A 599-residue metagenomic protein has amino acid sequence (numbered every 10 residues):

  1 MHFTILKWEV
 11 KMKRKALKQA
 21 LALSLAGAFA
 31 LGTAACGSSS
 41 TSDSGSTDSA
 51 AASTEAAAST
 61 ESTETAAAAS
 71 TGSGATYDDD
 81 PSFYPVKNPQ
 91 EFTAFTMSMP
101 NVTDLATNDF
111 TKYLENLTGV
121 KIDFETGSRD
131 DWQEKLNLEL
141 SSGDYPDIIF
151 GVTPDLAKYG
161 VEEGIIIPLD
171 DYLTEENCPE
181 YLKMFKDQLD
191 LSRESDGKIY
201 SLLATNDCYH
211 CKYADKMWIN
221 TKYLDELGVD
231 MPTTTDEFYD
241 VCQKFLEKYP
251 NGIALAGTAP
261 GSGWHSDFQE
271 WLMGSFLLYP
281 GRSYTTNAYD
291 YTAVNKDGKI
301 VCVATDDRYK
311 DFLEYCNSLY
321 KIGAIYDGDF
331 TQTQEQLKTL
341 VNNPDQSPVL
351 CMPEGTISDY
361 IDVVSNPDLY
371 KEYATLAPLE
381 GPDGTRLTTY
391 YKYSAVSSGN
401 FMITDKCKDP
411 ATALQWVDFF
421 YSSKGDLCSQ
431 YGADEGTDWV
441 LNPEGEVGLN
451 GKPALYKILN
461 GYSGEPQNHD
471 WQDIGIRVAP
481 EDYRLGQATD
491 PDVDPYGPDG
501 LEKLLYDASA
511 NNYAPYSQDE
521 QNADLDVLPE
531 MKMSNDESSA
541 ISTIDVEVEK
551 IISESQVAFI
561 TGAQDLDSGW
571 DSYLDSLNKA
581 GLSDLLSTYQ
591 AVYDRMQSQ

Functional and structural regions predicted by a protein language model:
M1-K11: Short, Lys/Arg-enriched N-terminal segments with co-localized hydrophobic residues within the first ~10-30 amino acids
F3, C36-E237, I300-A304, D519-Q599: Conserved N-terminal structural module of periplasmic/extracytoplasmic solute-binding proteins
M12-L23: Bacterial N-terminal signal peptides that target proteins for export
L31-A35: C-terminal motif of bacterial Sec signal peptides marking the signal peptidase cleavage site
S82-V86, P168-F185, D230, G281-D307 (+4 more regions): Short, solvent-exposed loop/beta-turn-alpha elements that line the ligand-binding surface or hinge of extracytoplasmic
K158-D170, K198, I361-T388: Ligand-binding "clamshell"
D170-L173, D196-W271, T292-P344, F401-D438 (+2 more regions): Helix-loop-helix "hinge/cap" segment bordering the ligand-binding cleft or interdomain interface
K424-E554: Conserved small-residue motifs centered on glycine
